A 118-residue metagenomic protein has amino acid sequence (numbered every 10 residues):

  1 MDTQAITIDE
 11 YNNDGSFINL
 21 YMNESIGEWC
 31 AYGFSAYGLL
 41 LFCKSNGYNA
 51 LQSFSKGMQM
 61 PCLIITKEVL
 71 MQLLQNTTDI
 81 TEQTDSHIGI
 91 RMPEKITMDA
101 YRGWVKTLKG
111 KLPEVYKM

Functional and structural regions predicted by a protein language model:
M1-M118: Basic, polar low-complexity surface loops/patches
